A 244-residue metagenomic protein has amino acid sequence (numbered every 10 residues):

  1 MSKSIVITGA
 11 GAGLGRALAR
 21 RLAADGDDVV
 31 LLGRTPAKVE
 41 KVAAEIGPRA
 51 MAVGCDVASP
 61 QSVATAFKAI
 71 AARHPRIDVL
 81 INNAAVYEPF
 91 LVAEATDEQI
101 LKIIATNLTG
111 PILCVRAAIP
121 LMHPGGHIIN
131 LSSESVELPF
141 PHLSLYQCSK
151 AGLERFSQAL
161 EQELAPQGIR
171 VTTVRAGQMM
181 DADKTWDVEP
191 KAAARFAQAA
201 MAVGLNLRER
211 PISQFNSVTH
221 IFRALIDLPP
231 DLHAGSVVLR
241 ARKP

Functional and structural regions predicted by a protein language model:
G11-A12: Conserved glycine-rich cofactor-binding loop
D25-K41: Conserved glycine-rich Rossmann-like NAD(P)H-binding loop of the short-chain dehydrogenase/reductase
C55-T65, D97: The beta1-alpha1 cofactor-binding region of Rossmann-like NAD(H)/NADP(H)-dependent oxidoreductases
L91-V92, T96-I104: Substrate-binding pocket helix/loop in short-chain dehydrogenase/reductase
V115, S149: Active-site helix of classical SDR
S133: Residue(s) in the substrate-gating loop at a strand-loop-helix junction that position the organic substrate next
T173, A193-P244: C-terminal helical subdomain
